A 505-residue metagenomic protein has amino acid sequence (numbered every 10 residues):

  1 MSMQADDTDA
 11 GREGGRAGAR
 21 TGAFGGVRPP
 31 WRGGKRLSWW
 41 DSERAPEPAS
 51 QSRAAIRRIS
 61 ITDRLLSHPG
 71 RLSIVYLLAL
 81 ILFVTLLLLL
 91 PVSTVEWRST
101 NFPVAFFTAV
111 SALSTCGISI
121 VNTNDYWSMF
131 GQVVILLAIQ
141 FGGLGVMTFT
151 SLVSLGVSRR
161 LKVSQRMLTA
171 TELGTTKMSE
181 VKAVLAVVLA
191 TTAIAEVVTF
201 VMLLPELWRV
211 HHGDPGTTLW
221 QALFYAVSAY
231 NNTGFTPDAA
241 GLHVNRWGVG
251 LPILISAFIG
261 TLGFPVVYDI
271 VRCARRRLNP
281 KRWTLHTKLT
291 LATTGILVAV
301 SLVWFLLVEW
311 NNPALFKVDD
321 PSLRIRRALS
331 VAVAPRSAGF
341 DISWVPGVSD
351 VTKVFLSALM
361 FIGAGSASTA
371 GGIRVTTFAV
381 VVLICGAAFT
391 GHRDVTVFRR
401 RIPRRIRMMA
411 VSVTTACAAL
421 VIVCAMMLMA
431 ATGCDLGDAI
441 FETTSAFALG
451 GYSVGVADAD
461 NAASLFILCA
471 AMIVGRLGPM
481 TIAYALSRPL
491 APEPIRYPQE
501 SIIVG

Functional and structural regions predicted by a protein language model:
M1-G505: Membrane-proximal intracellular helices of multi-pass ion channels
